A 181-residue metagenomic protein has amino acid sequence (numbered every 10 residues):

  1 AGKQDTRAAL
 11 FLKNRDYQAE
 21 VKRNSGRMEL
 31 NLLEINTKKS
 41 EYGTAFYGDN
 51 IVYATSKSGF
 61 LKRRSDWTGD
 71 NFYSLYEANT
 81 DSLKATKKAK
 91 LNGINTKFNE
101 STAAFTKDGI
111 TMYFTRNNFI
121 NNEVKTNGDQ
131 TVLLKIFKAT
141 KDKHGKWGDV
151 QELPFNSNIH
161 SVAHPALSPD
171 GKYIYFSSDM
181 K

Functional and structural regions predicted by a protein language model:
G2-K181: Short, conserved micro-motifs composed of acidic
